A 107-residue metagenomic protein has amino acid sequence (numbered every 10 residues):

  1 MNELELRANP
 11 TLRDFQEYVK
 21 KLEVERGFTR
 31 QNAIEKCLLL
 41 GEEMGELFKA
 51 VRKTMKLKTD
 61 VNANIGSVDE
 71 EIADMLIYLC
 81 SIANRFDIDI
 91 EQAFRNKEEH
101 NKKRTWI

Functional and structural regions predicted by a protein language model:
M1-I72, L76-I107: Flexible "arm" and connector segments at domain edges
